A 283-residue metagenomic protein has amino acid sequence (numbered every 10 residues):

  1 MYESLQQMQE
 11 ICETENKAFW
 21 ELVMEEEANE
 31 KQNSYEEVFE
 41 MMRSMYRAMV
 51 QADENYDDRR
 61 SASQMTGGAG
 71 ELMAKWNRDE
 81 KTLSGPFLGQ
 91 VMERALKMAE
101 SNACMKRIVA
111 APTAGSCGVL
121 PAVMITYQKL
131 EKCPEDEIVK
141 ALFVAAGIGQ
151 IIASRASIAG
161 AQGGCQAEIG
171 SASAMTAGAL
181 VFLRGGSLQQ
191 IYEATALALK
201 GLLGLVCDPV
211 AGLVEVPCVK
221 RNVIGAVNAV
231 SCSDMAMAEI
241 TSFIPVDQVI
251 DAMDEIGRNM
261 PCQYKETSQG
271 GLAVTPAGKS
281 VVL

Functional and structural regions predicted by a protein language model:
M1-K106, L130, E239, V246-L283: Generic N-terminal targeting/processing segments that precede catalytic cores or assembly contacts
T82, A111-A114, D136, G160-E168 (+2 more regions): Alpha-helix capping and helix-loop boundary segments enriched in small/acidic/polar residues
L83, A110-C117, Y127-K129, C133-P134 (+2 more regions): Glycine- and small hydrophobic-enriched segments that form the cores of compact globular domains
G85-N102, E137-A156, G201-P209, I244: Acidic-glycine-rich active-site phosphate/pyrophosphate-binding loop
M105-V123, A167-A172: Conserved phosphate/anionic-ligand binding catalytic regions in large, soluble enzymes, centered on
P121-K132, L180-G185: Alpha-helical support elements that line or immediately flank enzyme active sites and cofactor-binding pockets
F143-M175, A179, L202-N228: A structural-propensity feature for long, helix-poor, extended segments
F182-L283: Functionally critical mobile loop/hinge segments
